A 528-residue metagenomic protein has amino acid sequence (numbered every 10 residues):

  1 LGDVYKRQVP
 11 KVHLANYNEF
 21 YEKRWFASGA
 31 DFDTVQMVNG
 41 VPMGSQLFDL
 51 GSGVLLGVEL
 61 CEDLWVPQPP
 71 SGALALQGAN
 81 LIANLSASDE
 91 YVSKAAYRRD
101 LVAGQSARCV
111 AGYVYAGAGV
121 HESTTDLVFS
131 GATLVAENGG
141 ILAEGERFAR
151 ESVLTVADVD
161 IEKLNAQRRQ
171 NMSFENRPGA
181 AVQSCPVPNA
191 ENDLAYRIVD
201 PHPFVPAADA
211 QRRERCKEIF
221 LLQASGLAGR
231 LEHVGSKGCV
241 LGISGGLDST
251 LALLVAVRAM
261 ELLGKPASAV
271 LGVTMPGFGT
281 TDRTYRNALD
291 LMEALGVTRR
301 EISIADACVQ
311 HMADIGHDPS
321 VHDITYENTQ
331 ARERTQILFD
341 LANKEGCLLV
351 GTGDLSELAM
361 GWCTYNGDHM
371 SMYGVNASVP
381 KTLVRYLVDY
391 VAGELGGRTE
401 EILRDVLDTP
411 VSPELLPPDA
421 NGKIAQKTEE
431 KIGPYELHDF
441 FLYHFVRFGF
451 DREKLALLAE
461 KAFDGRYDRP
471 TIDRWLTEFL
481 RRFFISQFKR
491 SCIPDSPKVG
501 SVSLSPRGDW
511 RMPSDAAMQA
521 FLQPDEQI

Functional and structural regions predicted by a protein language model:
G2-Y5: Short, small-residue-biased leader/transition segments that mark boundaries at the very start of proteins
R7-K11, G53-L64, A83, Q223: Active-site-proximal beta-strand elements of phosphoester/diester hydrolases
V9-V12, A143-G145: Short hydrophobic alpha-helix segments
L14-S28, E146-R169: A short, polar/charged loop-to-alpha-helix boundary motif
F26-D49, M172-F174: Accessory alpha-helical/coil subdomains and C-terminal extensions that flank or cap enzyme catalytic cores
G40-F48, V66-A79, V102, S106 (+2 more regions): Structured alpha-helical segments in the cores of large, soluble enzyme domains
S52-V54, C109-A111, V120-S123, E137 (+3 more regions): ATP/NTP-dependent adenylation/nucleotidyl-transfer catalytic domains that generate, transfer, or process NMP-activated
L64-T155: CN hydrolase (nitrilase-like) catalytic-core segments centered on the catalytic cysteine and neighboring Lys/Glu
